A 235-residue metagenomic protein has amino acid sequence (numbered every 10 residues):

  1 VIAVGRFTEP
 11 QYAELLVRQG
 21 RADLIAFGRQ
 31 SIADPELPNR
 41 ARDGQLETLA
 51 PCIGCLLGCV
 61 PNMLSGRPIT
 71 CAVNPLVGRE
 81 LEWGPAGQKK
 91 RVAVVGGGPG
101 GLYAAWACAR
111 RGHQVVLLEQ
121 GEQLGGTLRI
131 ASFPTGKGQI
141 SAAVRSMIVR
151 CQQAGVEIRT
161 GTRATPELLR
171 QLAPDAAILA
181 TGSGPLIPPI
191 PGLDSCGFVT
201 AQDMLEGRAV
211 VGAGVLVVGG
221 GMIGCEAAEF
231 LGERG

Functional and structural regions predicted by a protein language model:
V1-V95, P99-V115, Q123, S195 (+1 more regions): Flavin-dependent oxidoreductase catalytic cores
V17, K90-Q120, L124, R159-A173 (+3 more regions): Rossmann-like dinucleotide/flavin-binding elements
A22, P174-D175: Local beta-strand N-terminus motif with an aromatic residue
G126-L172: N-terminal Rossmann-like dinucleotide/flavin-binding domain of flavoprotein oxidoreductases that bind FAD/FMN
I178: N-terminal Rossmann-like NAD(P) cofactor-binding module of classical short-chain dehydrogenase/reductase
